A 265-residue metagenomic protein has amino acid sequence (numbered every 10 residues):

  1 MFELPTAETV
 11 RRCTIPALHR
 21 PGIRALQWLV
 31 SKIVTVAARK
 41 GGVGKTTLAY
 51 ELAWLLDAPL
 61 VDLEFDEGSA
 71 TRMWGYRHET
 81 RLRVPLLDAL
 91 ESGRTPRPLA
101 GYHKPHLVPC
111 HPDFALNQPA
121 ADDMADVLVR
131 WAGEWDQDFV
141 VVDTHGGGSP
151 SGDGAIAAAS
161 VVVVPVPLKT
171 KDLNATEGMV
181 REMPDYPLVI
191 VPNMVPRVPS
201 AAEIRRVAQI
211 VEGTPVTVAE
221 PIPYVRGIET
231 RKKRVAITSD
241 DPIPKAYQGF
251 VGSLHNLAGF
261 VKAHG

Functional and structural regions predicted by a protein language model:
M1-R39: Extreme N-terminal, non-catalytic leader segments that precede Walker-type/kinase nucleotide-binding cores
L26-Q27, L63-D136: P-loop/Walker-type NTP enzyme "switch/lid" segment
W28-F65: Walker A/P-loop phosphate-binding motif and the immediately C-terminal alpha-helix
S31-T35, P59, P105-L107, Q137-V141: Residue-level preference for the first positions of well-ordered beta-strands
P59, F139-E220: Conserved catalytic-core segment of NTP-binding enzymes
Y76-T80, E182-M183, V207-Q209, A236-T238: Short, hinge-like loop/turn segments at secondary-structure boundaries
M194-D241, Y247, V251-N256: Beta-strand-loop-alpha "switch" segments that mediate conformational coupling across diverse proteins
